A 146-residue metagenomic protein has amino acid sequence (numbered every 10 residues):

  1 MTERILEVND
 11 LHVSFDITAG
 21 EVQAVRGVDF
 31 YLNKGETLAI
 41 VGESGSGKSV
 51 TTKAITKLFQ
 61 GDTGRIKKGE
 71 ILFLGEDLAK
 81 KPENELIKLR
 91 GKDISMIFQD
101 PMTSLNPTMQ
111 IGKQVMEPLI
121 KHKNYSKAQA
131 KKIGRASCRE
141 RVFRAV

Functional and structural regions predicted by a protein language model:
M1-R144: ABC transporter nucleotide-binding domains
